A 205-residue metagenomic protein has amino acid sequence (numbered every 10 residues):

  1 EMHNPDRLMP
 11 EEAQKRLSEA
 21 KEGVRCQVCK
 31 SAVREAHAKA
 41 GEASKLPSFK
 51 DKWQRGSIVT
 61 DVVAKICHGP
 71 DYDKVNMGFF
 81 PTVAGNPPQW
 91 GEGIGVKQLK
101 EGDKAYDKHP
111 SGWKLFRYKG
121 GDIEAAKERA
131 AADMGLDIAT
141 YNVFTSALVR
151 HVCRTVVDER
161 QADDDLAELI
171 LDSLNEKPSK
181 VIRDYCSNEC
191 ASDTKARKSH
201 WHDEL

Functional and structural regions predicted by a protein language model:
E1-L205: Extracellular/luminal segments of secreted precursors and ectodomains of membrane proteins
